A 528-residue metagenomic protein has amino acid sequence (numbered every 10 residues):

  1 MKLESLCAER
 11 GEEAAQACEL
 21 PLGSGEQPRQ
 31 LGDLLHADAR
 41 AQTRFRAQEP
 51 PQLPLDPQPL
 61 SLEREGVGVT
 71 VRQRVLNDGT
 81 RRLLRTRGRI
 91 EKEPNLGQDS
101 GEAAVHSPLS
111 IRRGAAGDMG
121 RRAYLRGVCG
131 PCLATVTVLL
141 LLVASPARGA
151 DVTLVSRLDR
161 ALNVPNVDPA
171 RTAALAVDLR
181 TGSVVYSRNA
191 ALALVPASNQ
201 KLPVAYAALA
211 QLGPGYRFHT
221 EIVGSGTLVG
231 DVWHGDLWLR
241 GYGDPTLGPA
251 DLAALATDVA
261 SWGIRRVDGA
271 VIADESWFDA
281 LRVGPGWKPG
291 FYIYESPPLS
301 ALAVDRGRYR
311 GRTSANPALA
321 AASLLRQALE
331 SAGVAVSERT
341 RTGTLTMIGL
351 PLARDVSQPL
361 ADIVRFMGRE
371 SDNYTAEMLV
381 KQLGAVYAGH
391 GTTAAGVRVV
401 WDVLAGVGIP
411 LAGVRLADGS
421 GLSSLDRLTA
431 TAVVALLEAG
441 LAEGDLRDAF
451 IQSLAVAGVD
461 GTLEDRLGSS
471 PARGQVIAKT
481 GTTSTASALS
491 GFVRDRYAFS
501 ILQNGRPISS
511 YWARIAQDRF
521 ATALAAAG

Functional and structural regions predicted by a protein language model:
S5, E9-E12, Q16-E19, G23-L34 (+6 more regions): N-terminal targeting segments
G130-V143: Bacterial N-terminal signal peptides
L141-L142, P146-A193, A253-G263: Beta-lactamase-like hydrolase cores
R171-A173, G230-S300, G307, G333-V334 (+2 more regions): Mid-domain, small-residue-enriched loop/turn segments at the edges of structured enzyme/sensor domains
G182, P196-P214, V271, L302 (+4 more regions): Active-site SXXK
V185-S187, G384-G528: Small-residue-rich helix-loop
A210-S225, G333-T342, R447-I451: Short, well-structured active-site flanking segments
R308-G444, D448-A449: A small/polar active-site loop signature that marks catalytic segments
